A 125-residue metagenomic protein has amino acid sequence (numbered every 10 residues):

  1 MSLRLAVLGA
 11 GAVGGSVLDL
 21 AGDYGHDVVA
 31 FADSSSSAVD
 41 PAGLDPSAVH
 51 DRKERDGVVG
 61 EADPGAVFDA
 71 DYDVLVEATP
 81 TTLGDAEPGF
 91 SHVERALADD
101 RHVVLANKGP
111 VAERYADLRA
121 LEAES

Functional and structural regions predicted by a protein language model:
S2-R95: N-terminal glycine-/serine-/threonine-rich beta1-alpha1-beta2 phosphate-ribose binding loop of Rossmann-like
T81-D99, V104-S125: Rossmann-fold NAD(P)-binding glycine/threonine-rich loop
